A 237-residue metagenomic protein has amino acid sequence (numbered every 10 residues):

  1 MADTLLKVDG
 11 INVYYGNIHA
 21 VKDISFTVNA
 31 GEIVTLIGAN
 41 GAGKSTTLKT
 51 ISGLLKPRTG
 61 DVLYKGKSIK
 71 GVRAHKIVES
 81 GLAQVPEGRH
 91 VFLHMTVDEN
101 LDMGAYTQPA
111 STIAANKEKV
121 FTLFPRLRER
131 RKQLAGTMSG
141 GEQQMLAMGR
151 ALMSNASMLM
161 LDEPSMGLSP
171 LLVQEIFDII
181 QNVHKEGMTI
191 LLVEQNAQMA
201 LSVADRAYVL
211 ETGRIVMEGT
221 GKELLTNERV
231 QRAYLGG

Functional and structural regions predicted by a protein language model:
A2-G237: Glycine-rich phosphate-binding loops of nucleotide-dependent enzymes
